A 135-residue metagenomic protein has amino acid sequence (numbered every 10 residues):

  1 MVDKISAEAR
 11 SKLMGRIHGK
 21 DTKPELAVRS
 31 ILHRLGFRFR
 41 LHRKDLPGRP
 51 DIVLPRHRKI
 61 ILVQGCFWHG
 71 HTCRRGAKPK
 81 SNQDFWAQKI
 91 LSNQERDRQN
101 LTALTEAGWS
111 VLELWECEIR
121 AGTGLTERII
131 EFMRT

Functional and structural regions predicted by a protein language model:
M1-T135: Nucleic-acid endo/exonuclease domains
